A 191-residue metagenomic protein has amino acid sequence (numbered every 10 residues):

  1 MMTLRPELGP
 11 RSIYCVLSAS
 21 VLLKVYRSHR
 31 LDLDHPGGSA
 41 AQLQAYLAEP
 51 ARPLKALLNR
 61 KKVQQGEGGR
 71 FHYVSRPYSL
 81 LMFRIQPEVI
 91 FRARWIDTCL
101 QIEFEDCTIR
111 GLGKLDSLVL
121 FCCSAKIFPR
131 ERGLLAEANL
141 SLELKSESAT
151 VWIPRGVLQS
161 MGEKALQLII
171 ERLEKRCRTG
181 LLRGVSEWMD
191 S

Functional and structural regions predicted by a protein language model:
M2-L80: Hydrophobic ligand-binding cavity/cleft-lining segments
L22-S28, G68, Q86, L118-L120 (+1 more regions): A general secondary-structure signal for short beta-strands and their flanking turns/coil in non-transmembrane regions
D32-P36, R76-Y78, R94-I96, F128-R130 (+1 more regions): Solvent-exposed residues in well-ordered beta-strands and their adjoining turns, especially edge/terminal strands
L43-Q44, F91, A138: Hydrophobic pocket/interface hotspot
G69-Y78, E103-I109, S141-E143: Generic short beta-strand segments
I85-G133: Hydrophobic-ligand binding "helix-grip"
G113-E163: Beta-strand/loop substructures that line and gate deep hydrophobic ligand-binding cavities in soluble
I153-S191: A conserved amphipathic terminal alpha-helix motif
